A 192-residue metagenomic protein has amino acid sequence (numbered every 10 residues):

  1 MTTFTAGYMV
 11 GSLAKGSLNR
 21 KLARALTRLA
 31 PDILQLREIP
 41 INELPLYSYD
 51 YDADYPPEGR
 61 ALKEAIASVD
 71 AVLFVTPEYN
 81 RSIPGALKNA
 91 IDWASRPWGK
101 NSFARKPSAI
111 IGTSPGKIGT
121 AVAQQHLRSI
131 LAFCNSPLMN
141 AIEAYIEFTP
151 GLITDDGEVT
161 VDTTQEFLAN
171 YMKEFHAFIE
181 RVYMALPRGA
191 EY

Functional and structural regions predicted by a protein language model:
M1-T2, F103: Short, flexible coil/linker segments at domain boundaries that flank nucleotide/cofactor-interacting
T2, G7, P137-Y192: Glycine-rich phosphate/pyrophosphate-binding loop and the adjoining helix
T2-I33: N-terminal beta1-alpha1 ligand-phosphate binding loop
A6, N19, A23, G59 (+5 more regions): A general structural signal for well-ordered alpha-helical segments in protein cores
P31-R37, P137: A generic structural motif
I41-E58, I153: N-terminal beta-loop-helix "entrance" segment that forms/cooperates in small-molecule cofactor or anionic ligand
Y55-N135: Helix-loop-strand module that forms the ligand-binding subsite of alpha/beta enzymes
